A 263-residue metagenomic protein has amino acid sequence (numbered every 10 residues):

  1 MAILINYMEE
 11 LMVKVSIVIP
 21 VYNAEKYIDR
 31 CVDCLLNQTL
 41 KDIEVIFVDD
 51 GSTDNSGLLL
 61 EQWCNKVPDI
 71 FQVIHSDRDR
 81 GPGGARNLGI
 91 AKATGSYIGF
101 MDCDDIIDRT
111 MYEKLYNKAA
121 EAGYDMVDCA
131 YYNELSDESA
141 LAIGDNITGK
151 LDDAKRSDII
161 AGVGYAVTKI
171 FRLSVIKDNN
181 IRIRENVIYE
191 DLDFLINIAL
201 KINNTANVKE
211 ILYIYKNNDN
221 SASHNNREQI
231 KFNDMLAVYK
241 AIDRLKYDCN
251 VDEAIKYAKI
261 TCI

Functional and structural regions predicted by a protein language model:
A2-K240, R244-C249: Nucleotide-sugar donor-binding/catalytic module of glycosyltransferases that assemble extracellular/cell-envelope
K256-I263: Non-catalytic, C-terminal membrane-associated alpha-helical segments of glycosyltransferases
